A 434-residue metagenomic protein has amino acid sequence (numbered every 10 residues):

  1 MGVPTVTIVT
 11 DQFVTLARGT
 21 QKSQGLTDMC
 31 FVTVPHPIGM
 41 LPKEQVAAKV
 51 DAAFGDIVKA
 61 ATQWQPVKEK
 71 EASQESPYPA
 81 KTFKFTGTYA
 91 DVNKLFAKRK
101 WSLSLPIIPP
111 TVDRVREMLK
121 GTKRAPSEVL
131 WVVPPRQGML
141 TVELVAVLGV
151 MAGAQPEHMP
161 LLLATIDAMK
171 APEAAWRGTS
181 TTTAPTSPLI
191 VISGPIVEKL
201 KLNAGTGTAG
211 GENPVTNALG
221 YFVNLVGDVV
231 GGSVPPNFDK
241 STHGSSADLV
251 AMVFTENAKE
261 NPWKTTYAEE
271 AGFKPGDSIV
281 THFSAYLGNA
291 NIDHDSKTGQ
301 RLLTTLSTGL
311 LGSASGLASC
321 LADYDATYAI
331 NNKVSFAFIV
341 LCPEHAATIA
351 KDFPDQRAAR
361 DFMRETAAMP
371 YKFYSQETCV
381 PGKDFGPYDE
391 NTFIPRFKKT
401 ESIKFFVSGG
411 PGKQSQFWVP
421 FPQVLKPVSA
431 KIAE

Functional and structural regions predicted by a protein language model:
M1: Short Gly/Thr/Asp-enriched flexible loops that form oxyanion-binding sites at enzyme active sites
P4-V9: Short hydrophobic alpha-helical runs that function as membrane-insertion/retention elements
T10-F13, H36-P37: Short, acidic/turn-prone active-site loops that include or flank metal/cofactor- and phosphate-binding residues
V14-T27: Active-site-proximal loop->helix
L26-V32, K199-L200: Short acidic, glycine/tyrosine-flanked loop/strand segments centered on an H-E-D-like triad
T33-M40, A146-G149: A short small-residue
H36-E69: A charged, well-structured terminal subsegment
Q74-E434: Non-transmembrane, aqueous-exposed alpha-helical and coiled segments at domain scale
